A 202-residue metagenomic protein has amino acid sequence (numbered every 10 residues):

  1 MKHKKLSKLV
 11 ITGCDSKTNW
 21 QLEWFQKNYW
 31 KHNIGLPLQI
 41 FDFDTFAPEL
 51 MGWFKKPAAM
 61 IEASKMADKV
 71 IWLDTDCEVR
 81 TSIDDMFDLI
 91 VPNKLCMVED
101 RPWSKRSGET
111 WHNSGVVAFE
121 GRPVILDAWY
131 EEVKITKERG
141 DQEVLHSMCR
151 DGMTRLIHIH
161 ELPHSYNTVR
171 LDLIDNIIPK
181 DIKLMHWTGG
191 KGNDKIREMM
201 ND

Functional and structural regions predicted by a protein language model:
M1-K55, K65-M66, M153, T188-I196 (+1 more regions): N-terminal anchoring/stem segment of glycosyltransferases
H3-K5, I90, G108-W111, D175-K180 (+1 more regions): Extracellular/periplasmic catalytic domains that process cell-envelope and extracellular macromolecules
L6, K56, L73, H112-G115 (+2 more regions): Residues that flank catalytic or metal-binding motifs in active/ligand-binding sites
V10, Y29, M60, D76 (+3 more regions): A residue-level signal for conserved active-site and pocket-lining positions in enzyme catalytic cores
W24, W30, L36-K56, L95-N113 (+2 more regions): Lumenal/extracellular "mature" regions of secretory-pathway glycan-modifying transferases
Q26, W30, D84-F87, Y130 (+1 more regions): Non-transmembrane alpha-helical segments in soluble domains of secreted/periplasmic/extracellular proteins
G52-W111, A118-F119: GT-A fold catalytic core of metal-dependent nucleotide-sugar glycosyltransferases, centered on the diacidic
F119-D202: Catalytic core and acceptor-binding pocket of nucleotide-sugar-dependent glycosyltransferases
